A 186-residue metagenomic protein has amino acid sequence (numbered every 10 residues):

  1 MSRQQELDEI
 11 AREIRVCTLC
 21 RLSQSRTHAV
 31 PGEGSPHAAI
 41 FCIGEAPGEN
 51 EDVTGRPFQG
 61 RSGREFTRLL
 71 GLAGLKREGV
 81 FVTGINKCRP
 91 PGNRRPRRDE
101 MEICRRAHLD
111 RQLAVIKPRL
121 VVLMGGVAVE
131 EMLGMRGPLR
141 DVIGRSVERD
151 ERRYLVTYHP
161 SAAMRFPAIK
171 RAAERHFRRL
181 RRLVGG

Functional and structural regions predicted by a protein language model:
M1-G186: A polyanion-binding, active-site-adjacent surface
